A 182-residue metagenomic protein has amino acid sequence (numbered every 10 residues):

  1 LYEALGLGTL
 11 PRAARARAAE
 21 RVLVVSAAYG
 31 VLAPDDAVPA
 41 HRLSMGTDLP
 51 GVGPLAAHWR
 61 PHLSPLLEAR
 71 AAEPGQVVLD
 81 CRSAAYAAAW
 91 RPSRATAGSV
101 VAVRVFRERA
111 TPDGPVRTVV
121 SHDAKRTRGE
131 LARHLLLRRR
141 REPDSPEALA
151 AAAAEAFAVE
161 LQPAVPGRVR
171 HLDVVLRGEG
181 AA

Functional and structural regions predicted by a protein language model:
L1-L7: Active-site helix-to-loop segments that bind/position phosphate- or nucleotide-bearing substrates and donors across
L7-A182: Internal, well-folded beta-alpha domain core
